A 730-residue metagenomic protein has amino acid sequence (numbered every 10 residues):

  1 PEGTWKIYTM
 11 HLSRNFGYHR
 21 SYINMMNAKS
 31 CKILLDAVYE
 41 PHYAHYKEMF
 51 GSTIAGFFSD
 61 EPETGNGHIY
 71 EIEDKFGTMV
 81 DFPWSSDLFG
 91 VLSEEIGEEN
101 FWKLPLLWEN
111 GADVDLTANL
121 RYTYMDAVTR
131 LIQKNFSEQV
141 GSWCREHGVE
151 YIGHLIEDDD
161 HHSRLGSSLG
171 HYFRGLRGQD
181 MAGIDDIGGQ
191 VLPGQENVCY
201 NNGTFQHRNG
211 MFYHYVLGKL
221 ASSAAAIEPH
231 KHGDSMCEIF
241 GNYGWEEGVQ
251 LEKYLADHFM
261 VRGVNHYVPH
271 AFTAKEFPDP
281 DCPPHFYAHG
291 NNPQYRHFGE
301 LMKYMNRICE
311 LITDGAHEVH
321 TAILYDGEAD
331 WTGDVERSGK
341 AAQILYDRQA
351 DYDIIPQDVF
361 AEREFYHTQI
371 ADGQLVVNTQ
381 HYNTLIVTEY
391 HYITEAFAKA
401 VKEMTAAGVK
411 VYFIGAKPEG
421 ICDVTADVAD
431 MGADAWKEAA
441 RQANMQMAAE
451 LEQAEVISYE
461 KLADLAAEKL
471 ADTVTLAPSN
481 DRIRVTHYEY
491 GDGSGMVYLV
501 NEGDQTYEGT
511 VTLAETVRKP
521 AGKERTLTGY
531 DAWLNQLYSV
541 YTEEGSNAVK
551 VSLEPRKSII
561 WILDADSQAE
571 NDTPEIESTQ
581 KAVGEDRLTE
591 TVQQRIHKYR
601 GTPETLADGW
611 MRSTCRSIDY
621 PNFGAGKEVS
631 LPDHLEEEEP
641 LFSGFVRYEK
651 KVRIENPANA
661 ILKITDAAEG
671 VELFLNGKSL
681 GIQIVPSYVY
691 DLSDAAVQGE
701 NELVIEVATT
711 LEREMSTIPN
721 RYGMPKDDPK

Functional and structural regions predicted by a protein language model:
P1-D60: Mature N-terminal, pre-catalytic/accessory segment of carbohydrate-active enzymes
N15-F16, S567-E570, A708-S716: Short acidic/polar inter-strand loop motif in beta-rich domains
Y46-G56, E61-F642, R653-P657: Carbohydrate-binding surfaces of carbohydrate-active enzymes
Y541-T542, L680-I684: Short beta-strand segments within Ig-like beta-sandwich modules, predominantly Fibronectin type-III
A548-V551, V689-A695: Exposed aromatic-hydrophobic patches
S558-I559, Q698-M715: Short, well-structured beta-strand segments enriched in hydrophobic/aromatic residues within extracellular or lumenal
F642-R653, Y688-V689: Short beta-strands within extracellular/lumenal beta-sheet-rich domains
V652-I654, A658-N676, Q683, L703-V707: Aromatic-lined ligand-binding clefts that engage carbohydrates, nucleic acids, or primary amines
